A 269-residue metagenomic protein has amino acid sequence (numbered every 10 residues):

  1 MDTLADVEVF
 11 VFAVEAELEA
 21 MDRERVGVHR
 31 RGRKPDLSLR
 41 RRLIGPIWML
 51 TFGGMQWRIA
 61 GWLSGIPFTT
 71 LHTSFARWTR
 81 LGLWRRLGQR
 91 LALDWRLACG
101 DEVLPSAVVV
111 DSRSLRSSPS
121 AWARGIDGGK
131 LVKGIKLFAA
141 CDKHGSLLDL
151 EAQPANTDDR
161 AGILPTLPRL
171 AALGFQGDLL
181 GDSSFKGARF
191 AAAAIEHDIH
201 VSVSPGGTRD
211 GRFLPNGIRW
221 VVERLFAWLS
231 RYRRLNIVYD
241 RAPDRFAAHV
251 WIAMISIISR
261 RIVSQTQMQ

Functional and structural regions predicted by a protein language model:
M1-Q269: Short alpha-helical elements
